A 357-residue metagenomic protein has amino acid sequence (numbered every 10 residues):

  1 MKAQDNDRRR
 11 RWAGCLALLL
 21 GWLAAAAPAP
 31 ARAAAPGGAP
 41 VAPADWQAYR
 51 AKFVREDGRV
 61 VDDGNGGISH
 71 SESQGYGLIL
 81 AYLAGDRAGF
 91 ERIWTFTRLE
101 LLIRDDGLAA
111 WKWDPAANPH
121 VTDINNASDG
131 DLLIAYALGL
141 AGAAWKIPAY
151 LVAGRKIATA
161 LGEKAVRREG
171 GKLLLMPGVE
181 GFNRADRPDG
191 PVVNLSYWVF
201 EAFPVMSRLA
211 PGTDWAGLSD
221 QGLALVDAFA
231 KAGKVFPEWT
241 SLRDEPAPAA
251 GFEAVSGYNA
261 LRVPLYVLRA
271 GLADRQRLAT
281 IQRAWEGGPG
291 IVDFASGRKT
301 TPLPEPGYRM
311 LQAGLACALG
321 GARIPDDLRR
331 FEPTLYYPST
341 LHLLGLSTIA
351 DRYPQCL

Functional and structural regions predicted by a protein language model:
A3-L16: Bacterial N-terminal signal peptides that target proteins for export
C15-A26: Bacterial N-terminal signal peptides
A26-A34: Signal peptide processing junction and immediate N-terminal pro/mature segment of secreted/exported proteins
P36-P40, I68-S71, D129, L151-P325 (+2 more regions): Extended ligand-binding clefts on enzyme/binding-domain cores
A39-D131, R330, T334: N-terminal carbohydrate-binding/catalytic regions of secreted carbohydrate-active enzymes
R50-E56, V61-D63, D105-A143, A165-L209: The feature captures the catalytic groove of carbohydrate-active enzymes
Y82-G85, G139, A143-K146: Hydrophobic/aromatic side-chain positions at a characteristic register within alpha-helices of tetratricopeptide repeats
R92-L99, G139, V152-T159: Active-site-adjacent structural elements in enzyme catalytic domains
